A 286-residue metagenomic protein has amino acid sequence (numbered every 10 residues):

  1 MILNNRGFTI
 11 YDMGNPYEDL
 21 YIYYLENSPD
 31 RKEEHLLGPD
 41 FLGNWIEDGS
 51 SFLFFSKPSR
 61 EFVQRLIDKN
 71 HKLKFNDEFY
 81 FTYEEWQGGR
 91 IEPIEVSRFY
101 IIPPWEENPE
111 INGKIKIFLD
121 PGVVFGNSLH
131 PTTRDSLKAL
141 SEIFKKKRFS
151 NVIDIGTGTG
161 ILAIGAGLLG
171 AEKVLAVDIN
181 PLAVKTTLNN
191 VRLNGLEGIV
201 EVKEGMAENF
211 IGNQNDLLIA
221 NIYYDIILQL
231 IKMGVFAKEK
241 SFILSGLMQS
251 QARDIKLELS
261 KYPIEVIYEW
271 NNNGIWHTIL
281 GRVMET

Functional and structural regions predicted by a protein language model:
I2-P109: N-terminal auxiliary segments of SAM/dcSAM-dependent transferases
S51-F52, K69, L169, M233 (+2 more regions): Alpha-helical structural signal in soluble globular domains
V63-Q64, I111, I164, Q229-L230 (+1 more regions): Short glycine-/acidic-enriched loop or helix-start segments at secondary-structure transitions that form or flank
E78, I102-P104, D120, K203-G205 (+1 more regions): Conserved beta-strand termini and adjacent loop/short-helix elements that scaffold enzyme active sites in alpha/beta
E85-K146: SAM-dependent Rossmann-like transferase core, predominantly class I methyltransferases with a strong bias toward
L129-M206: Conserved SAM/SAH cofactor-binding pocket of Class I
I179-E285: S-adenosylmethionine
